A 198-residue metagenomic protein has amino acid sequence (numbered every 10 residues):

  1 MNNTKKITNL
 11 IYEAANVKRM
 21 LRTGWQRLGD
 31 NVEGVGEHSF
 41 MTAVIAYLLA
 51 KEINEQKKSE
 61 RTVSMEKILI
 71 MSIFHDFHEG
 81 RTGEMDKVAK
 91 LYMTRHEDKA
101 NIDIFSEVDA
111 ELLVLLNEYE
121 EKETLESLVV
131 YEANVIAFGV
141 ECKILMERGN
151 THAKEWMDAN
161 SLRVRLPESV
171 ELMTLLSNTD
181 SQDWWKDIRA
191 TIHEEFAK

Functional and structural regions predicted by a protein language model:
M1-K198: Alpha-helical, largely C-terminal catalytic domains that coordinate divalent metal ions via clustered Asp/Glu/His
